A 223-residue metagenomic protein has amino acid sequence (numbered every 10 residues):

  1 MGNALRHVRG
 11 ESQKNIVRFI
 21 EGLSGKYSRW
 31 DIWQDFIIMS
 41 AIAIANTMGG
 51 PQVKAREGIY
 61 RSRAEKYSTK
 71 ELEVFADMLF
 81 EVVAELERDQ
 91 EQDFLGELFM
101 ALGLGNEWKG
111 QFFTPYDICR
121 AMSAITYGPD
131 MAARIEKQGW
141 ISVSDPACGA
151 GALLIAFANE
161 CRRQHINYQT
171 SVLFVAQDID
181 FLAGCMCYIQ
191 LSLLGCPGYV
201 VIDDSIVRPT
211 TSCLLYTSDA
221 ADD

Functional and structural regions predicted by a protein language model:
M1-A101: A short N-terminal interaction module
L23-W30, W108-F113, F174-Q177: Short, charged/polar micro-motifs that form catalytic or ligand-binding hotspots
M48-V53, E107, M131-I135: Short, solvent-exposed secondary-structure capping/transition elements
G96-D117, A124: Class I SAM-dependent transferase core
Y116-T211: Conserved S-adenosyl-L-methionine
Y216-D223: Conserved small/polar residues in nucleotide/adenosyl-binding loops
